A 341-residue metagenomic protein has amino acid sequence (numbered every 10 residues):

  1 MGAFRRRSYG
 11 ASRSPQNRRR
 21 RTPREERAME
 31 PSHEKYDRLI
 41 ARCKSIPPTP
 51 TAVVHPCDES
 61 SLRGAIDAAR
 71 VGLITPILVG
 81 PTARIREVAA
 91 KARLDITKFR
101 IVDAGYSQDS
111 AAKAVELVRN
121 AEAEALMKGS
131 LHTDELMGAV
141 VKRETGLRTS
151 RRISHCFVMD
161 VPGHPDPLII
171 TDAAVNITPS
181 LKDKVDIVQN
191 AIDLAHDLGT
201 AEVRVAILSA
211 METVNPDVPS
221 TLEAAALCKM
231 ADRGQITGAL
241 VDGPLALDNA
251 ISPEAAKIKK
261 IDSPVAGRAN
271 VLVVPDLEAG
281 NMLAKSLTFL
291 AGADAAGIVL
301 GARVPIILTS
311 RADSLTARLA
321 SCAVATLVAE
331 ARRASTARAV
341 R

Functional and structural regions predicted by a protein language model:
R13-A28: Short, Lys/Arg-enriched N-terminal segments with co-localized hydrophobic residues within the first ~10-30 amino acids
M29-I77, P81-R341: Anion-binding alpha/beta catalytic cores of soluble intermediary-metabolism enzymes, centered on
